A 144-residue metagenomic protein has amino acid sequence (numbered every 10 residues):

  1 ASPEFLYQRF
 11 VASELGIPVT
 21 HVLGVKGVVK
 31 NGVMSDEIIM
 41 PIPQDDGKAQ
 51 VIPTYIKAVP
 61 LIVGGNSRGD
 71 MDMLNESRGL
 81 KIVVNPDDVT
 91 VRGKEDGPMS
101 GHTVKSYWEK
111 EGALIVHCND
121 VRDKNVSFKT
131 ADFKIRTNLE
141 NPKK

Functional and structural regions predicted by a protein language model:
S2-K144: C-terminal cap/substrate-recognition subdomain and adjoining C-terminal extension of metal-dependent phosphatase-like
